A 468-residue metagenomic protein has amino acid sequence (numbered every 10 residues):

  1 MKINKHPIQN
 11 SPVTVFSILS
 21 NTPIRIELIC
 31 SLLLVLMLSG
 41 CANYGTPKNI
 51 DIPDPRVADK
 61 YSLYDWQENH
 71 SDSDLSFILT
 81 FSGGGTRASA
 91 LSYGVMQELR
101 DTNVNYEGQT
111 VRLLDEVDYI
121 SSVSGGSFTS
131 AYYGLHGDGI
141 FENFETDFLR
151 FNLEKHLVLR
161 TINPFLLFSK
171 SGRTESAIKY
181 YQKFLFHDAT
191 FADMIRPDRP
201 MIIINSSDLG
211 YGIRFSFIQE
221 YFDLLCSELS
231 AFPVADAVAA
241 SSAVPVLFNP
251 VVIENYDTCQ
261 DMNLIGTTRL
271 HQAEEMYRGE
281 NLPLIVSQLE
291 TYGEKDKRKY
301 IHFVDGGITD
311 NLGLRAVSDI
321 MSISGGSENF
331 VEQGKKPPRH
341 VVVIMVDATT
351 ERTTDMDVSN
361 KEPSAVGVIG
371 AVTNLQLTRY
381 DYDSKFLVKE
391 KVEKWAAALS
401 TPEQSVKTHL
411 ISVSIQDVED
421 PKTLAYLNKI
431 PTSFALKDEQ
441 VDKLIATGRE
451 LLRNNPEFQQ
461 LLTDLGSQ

Functional and structural regions predicted by a protein language model:
M1-P23: N-terminal secretory signal peptides that target proteins for export/translocation
K2, C41-Q468: Catalytic domains of lipid- and phosphate-ester/thioester hydrolases
P7-S11, I29, G126: Compositionally biased, intrinsically disordered low-complexity segments enriched in polar/proline residues
I26, M37, N255-Y256: Secretory pathway export signals and precursors
I26-L28, A88: Hydrophobic alpha-helical segments, especially transmembrane helices and their immediate juxtamembrane helical caps
I29-S39: Bacterial N-terminal signal peptides
